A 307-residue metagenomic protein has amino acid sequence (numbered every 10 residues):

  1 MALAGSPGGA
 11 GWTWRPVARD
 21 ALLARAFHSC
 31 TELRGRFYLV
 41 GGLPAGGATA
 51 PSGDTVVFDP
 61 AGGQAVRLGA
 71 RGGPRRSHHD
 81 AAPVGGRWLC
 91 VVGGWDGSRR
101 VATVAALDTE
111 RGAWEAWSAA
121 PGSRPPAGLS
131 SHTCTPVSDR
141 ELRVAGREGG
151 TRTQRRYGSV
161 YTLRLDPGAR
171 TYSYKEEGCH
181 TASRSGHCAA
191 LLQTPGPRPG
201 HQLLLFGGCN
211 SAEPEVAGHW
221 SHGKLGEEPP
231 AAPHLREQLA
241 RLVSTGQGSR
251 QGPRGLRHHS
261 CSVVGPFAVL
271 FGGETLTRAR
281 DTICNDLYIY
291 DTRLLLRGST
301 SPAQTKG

Functional and structural regions predicted by a protein language model:
M1-G307: Kelch-like beta-propeller repeat domains
